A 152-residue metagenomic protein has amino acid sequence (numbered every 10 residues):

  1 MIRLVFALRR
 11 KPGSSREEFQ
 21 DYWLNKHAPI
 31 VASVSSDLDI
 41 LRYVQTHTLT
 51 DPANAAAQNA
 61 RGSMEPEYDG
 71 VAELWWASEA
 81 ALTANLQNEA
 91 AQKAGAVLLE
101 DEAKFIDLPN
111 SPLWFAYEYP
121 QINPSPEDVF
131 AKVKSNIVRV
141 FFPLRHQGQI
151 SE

Functional and structural regions predicted by a protein language model:
M1-E152: Macromolecular interaction modules
